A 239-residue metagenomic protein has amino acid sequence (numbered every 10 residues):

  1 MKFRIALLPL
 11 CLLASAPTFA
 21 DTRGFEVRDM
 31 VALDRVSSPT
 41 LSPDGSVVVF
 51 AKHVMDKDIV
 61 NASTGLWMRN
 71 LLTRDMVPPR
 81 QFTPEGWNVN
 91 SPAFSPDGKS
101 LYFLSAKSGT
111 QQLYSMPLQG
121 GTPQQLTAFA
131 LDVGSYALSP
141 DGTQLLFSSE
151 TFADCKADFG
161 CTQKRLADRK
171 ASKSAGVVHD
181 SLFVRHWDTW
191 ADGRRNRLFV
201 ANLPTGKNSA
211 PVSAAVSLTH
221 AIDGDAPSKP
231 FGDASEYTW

Functional and structural regions predicted by a protein language model:
M1-L7: Bacterial N-terminal signal peptides that target proteins for export
L7-L8, T18: Cleavable N-terminal signal peptides
A20-R35, V60-N61, M68-N88, P117-D132 (+3 more regions): Multi-bladed beta-propeller domains
R28-T64, D192-R194: Beta-strand-rich domains and repeat architectures in extracellular enzymes and scaffolds, especially beta-propellers
D34-V48, P84-L104, P123, A130-L145 (+2 more regions): Conserved beta-propeller blade repeats
V54-D58, K107-T110, F152-C155: Short glycine/acidic-enriched loop and turn motifs that connect beta-strands
S63-T64, E150-S217: Predominantly five- to eight-bladed beta-propeller fold
